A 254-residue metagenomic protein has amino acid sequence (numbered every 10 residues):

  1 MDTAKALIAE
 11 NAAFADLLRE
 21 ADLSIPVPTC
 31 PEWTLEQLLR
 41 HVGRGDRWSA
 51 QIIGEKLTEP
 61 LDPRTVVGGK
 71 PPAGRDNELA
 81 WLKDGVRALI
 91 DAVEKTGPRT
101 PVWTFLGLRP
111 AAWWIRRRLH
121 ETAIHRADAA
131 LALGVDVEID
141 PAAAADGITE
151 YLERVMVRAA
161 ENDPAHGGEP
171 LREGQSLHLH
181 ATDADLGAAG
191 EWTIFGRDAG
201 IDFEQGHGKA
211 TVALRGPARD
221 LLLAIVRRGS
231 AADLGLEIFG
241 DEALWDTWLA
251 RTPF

Functional and structural regions predicted by a protein language model:
D2-K70, G74-A80, D84-G85, L89: Active-site-proximal cofactor/substrate-binding loop regions of enzyme domains
D22-L61, L106-N162, L221: Short, contiguous alpha-helical
E59-P60, D91-W103: Short, flexible active-site-proximal loops enriched in glycine and acidic residues
R64-G74, A143-V157, D241-F254: Short, mixed-charge aromatic SLiMs
V66-E78, T100-W113: Acidic/His metal-coordination segments adjacent to aromatic residues that form catalytic metal sites in metalloenzymes
Y151-I194: A glycine-rich beta-turn/hairpin centered on an aromatic-Pro dipeptide
A181-A218: Acidic/His-leaning functional-site neighborhoods
G206-F254: C-terminal interaction segments
